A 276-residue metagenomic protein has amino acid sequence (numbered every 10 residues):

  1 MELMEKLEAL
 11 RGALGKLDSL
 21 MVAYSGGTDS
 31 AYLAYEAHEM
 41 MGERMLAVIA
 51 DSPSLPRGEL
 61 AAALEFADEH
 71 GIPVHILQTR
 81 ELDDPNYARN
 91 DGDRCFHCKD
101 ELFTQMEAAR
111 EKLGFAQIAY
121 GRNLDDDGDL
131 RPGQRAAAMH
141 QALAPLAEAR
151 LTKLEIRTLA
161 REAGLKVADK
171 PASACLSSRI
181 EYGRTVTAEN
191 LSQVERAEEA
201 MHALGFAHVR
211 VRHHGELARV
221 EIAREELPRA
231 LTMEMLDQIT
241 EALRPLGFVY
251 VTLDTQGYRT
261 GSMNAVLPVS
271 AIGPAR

Functional and structural regions predicted by a protein language model:
M1-E162, A203, A218, Q238-F248 (+2 more regions): ATP-dependent adenylation/nucleotidyltransferase module used to activate substrates
S19, C95, E181, A223-L227: A broad detector of the eukaryotic-type serine/threonine protein kinase catalytic domain
R57, R89, K170, A230-M233: Non-catalytic, surface-exposed connector residues within folded enzymatic/regulatory domains
C95, A142, L176, A230 (+1 more regions): Short clusters of hydrophobic/aromatic residues that line enzyme substrate/ligand-binding pockets
I118-G121, L176-S177, R210-R212, E221: Short, conserved beta-strand edge motifs with alternating hydrophobic and charged residues
A147-M201, G205-R210: Mid-to-C-terminal catalytic subdomains of enzymes that bind/position adenosyl phosphate moieties or nucleic-acid
S192-R276: Auxiliary Fe-S-binding modules of radical SAM enzymes
